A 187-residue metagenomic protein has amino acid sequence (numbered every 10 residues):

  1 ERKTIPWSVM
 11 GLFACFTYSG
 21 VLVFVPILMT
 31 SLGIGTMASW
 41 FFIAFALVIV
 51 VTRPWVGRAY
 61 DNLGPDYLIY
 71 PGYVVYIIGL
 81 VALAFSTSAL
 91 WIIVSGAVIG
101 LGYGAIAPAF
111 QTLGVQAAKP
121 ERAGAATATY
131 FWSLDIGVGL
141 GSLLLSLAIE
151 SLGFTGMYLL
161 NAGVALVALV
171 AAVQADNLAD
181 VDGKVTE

Functional and structural regions predicted by a protein language model:
T4-I43: Extracytoplasmic gate region of multi-pass secondary transporters
G35-T36, P120-Y130: Loop-to-transmembrane helix entry/capping segments in MFS-fold secondary transporters and related SLC/MFSD carriers
W40-I49, L134: Transmembrane alpha-helical segments of major facilitator superfamily
T52-G64, I149-E150: Helix-to-loop junctions at the C-terminal end of transmembrane segments in multipass secondary transporters
Y67-A82, A162: Structural signature of the two symmetry-related core transmembrane helices
A84-S95: Helix-loop junctions at membrane interfaces in 12-TM secondary transporters
A105-A118: Intracellular juxtamembrane helix-capping segments at the cytosolic ends of symmetry-related transmembrane helices
L147-A165: A membrane-interface helix-boundary motif in multi-pass transporters
